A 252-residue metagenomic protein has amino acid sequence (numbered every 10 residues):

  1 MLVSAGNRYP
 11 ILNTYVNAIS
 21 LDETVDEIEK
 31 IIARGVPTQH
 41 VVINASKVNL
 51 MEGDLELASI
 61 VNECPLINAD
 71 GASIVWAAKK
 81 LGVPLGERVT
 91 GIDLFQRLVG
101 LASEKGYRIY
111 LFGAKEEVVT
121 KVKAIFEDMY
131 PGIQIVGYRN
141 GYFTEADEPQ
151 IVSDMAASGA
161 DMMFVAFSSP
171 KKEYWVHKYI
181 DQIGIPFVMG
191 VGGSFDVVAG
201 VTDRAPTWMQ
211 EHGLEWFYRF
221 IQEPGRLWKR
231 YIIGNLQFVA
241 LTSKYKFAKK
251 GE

Functional and structural regions predicted by a protein language model:
M1-I92: N-terminal nucleotide/polyanion-binding subdomain common to many enzyme families
N44-V48, F167-K172, S194-F195: Short glycine-rich anion-binding loops that position phosphate/pyrophosphate groups of nucleotides and phosphorylated
G53, A58-E63, E173-G193: A short, gly/pro- and small-residue-rich
P65, V136, D161, P186: Conserved acidic residues
S73-A78, A205, M209-E252: A transmembrane-helix-recognition feature enriched in membrane-embedded lipid enzymes and envelope glyco-/phospholipid
V75-D154, S158: Conserved beta-alpha
N140-A146, P186-Q222: Short, flexible loop segments at boundaries between secondary-structure elements
M155, G159-F164, S169, I185: Proline-aspartate-enriched helix->loop->beta-strand connector
